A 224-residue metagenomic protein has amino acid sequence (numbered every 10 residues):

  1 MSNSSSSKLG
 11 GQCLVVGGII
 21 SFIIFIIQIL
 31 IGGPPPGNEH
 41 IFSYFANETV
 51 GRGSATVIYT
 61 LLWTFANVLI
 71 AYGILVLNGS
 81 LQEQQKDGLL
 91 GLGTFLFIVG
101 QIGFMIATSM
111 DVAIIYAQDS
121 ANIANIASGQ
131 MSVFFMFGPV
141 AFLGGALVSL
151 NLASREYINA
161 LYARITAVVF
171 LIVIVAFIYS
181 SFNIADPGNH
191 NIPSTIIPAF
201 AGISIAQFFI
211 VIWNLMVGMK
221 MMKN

Functional and structural regions predicted by a protein language model:
M1-N224: Hydrophobic, aromatic-enriched alpha-helical segments typical of multi-pass transmembrane helices
